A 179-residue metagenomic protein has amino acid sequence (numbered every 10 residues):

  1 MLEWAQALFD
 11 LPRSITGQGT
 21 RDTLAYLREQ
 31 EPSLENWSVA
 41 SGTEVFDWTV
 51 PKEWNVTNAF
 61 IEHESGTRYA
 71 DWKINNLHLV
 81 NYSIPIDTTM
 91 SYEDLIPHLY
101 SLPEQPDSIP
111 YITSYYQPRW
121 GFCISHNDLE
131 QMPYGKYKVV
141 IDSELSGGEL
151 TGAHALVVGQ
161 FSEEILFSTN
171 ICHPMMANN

Functional and structural regions predicted by a protein language model:
M1-N179: N-terminal hydrophobic/helix-forming segments and targeting peptides
